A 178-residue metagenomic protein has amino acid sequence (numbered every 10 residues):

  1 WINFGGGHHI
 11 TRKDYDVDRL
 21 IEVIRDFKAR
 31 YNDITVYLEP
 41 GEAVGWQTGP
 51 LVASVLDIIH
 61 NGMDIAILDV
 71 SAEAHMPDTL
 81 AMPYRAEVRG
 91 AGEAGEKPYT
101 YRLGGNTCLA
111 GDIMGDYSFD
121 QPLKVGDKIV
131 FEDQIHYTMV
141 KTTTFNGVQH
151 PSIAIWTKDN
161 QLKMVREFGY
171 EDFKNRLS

Functional and structural regions predicted by a protein language model:
W1, Y31-D33: A general structural motif
I2-T11, P40-E42: Glycine-rich beta-strand-to-loop/alpha-helix junction loops that act as flexible
K13-D18: Metal-dependent catalytic neighborhoods of phosphoester/phosphodiester hydrolases
I21-Y31: Alpha-helix-loop-beta-strand connector modules within alpha/beta enzyme cores
V23, T35-S178: Charged (often Lys/Glu-rich) extended helix/loop segments that serve as interaction or gating elements
